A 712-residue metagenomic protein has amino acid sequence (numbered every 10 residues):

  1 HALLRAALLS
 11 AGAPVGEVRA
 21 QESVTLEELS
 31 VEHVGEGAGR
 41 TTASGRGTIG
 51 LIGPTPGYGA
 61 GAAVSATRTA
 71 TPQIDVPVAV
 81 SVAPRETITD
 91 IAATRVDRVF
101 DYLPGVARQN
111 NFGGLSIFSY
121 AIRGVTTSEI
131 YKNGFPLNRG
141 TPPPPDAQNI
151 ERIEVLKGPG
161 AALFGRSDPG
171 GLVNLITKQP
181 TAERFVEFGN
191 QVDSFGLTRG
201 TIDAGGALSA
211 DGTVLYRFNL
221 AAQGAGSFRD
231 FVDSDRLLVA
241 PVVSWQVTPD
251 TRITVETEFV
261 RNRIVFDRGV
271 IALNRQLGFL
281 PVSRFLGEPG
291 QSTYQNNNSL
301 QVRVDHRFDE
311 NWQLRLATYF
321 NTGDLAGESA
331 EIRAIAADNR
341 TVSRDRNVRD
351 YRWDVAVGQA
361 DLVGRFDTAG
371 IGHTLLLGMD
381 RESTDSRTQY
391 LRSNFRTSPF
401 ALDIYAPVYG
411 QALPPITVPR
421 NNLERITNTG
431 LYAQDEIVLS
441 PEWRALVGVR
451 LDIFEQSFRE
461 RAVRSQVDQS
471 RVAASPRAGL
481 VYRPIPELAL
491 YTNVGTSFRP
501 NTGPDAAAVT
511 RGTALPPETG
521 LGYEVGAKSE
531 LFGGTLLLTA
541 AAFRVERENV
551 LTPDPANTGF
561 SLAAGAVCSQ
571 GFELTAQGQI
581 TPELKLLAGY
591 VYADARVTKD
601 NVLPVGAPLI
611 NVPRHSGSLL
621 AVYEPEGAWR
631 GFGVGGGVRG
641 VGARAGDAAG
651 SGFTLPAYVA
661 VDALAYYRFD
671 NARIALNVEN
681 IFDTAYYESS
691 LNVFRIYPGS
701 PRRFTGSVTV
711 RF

Functional and structural regions predicted by a protein language model:
E32-E183, V525: Acidic, small-polar-rich N-terminal luminal/periplasmic segments of exported/outer-membrane proteins
Q148-E151, A162-P241, V247-T251, N298 (+1 more regions): Outer-membrane beta-barrel translocator/receptor signature
Q223-S227, V239-R307, F320-W353, R396-N428 (+1 more regions): Acidic/polar loop-and-plug regions of large Gram-negative outer-membrane beta-barrel proteins
S244-T248, E258, W353, I371-L376 (+3 more regions): Structural signature of Gram-negative outer-membrane beta-barrels, strongest in the C-terminal barrel of TonB-dependent
L300-G323, D345-R459: Face-selective signature of the C-terminal outer-membrane beta-barrel domain
D305-Y319, G323-S329, Y491, P517-Q579 (+3 more regions): Membrane-embedded beta-barrel scaffold of Gram-negative outer-membrane proteins
R544-E546, A563-A648, A685, S707-R711: Gram-negative outer-membrane beta-barrel transporters
R639-D647, Y666-F712: C-terminal beta-signal and adjacent terminal beta-strands/loops of Gram-negative outer-membrane beta-barrel proteins
